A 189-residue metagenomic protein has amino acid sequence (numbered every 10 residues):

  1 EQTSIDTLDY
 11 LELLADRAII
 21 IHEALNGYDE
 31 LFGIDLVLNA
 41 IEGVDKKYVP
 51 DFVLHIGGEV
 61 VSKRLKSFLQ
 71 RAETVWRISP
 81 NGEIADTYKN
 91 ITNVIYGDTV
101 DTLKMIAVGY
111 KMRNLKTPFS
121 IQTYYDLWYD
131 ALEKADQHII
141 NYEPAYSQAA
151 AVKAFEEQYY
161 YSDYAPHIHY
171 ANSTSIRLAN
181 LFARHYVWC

Functional and structural regions predicted by a protein language model:
Q2-W76, I84, H185-C189: Glycine-rich, anion-gripping cofactor-binding loops and their flanking helix/strand elements in enzyme active sites
T3, G27-E30, Y146, A171-S175: A general structural motif
T3-D6, K63-R64, M105, A154 (+1 more regions): Phosphate- and divalent-cation-binding pockets in alpha/beta enzyme and binding domains that engage nucleotide-derived
Y10-L13, A150-F155, L178: Amphipathic alpha-helical segments that form well-ordered structural scaffolds and often line/cohere around active
G58-E59, K111, Y160, R184: Residue-level marker of positions within ordered structural domains that often coincide with functionally constrained
L69-T174: Phosphate/pyrophosphate-binding active-site segments
Y170-C189: Acidic-glycine-rich active-site phosphate/pyrophosphate-binding loop
